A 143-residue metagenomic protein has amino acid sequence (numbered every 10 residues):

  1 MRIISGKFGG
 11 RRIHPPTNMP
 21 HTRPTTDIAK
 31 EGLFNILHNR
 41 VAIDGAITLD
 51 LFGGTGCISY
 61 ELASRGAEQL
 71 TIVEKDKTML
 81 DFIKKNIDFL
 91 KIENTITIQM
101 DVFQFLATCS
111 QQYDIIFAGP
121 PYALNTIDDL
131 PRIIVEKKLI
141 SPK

Functional and structural regions predicted by a protein language model:
M1-K143: Class I S-adenosyl-L-methionine-dependent methyltransferase catalytic core
